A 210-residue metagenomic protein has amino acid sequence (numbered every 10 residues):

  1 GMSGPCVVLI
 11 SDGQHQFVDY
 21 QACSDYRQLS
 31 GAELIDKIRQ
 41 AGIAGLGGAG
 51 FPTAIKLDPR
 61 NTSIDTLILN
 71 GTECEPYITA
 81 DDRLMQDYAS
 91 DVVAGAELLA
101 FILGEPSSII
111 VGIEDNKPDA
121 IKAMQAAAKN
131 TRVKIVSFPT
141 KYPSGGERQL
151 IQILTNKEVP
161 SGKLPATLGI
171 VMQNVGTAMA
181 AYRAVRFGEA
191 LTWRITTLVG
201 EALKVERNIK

Functional and structural regions predicted by a protein language model:
M2-L46, F51, N61, P118-D119: Acidic low-complexity segments
S3-P5, E33-L34, Q40-A41, T62-D65 (+4 more regions): Short coil/turn connectors at secondary-structure junctions
L9-G13, G71, S137, G200: Flexible glycine-/small-residue-rich
Q16, L67-D81, A202: Gly-rich Lys/Arg/Thr-decorated short loops/hinges at beta-loop-alpha junctions or inter-strand turns that position
V18-D19, I78, S144-Q149: Short, charged, surface-exposed secondary-structure boundary motifs
D58, L69-E73, A181: Mobile "lid/hinge" segments at catalytic clefts and subdomain interfaces of large enzymes
Q86-I102: Histidine-anchored nucleotide/phosphate-binding helix
P106, I110-K210: Hydrophobic alpha-helical positions that pack around
